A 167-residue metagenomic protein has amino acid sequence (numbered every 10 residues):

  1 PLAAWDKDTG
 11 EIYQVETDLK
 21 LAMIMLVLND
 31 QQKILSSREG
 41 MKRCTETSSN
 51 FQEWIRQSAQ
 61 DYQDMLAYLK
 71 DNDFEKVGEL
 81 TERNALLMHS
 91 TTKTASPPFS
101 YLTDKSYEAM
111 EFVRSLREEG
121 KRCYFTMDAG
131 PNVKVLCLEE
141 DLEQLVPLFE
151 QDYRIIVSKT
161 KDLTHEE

Functional and structural regions predicted by a protein language model:
P1-R117, K121-C123, L136-E167: ATP-dependent small-molecule kinase catalytic core of the GHMP/sugar-kinase superfamily and closely related
F125-K134: Small/polar glycine-rich anion-binding or flexible loop at a beta-alpha turn
